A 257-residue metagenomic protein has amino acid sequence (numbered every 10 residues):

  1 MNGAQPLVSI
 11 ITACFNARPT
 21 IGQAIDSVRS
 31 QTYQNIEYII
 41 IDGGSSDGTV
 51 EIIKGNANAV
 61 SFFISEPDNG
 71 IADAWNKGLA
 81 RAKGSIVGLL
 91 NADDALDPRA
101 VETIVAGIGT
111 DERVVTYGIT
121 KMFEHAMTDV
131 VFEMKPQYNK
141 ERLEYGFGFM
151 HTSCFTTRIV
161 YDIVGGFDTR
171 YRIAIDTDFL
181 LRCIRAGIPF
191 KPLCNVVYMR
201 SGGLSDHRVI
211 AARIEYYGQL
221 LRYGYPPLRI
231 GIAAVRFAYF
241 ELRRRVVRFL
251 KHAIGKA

Functional and structural regions predicted by a protein language model:
M1-S27: N-proximal low-complexity "stem/linker" segments adjacent to membrane-targeting elements
P19-G22, D47-G55, A95, R99: Acidic helix N-cap motif at the loop->helix transition within catalytic regions of sugar-transfer enzymes
D26-N35: Short, acidic, metal-binding catalytic loop of nucleotide-sugar glycosyltransferases
Q34, D42-E51: A conserved acidic beta->alpha catalytic loop
S65-A82: Glycine-rich, basic loop-to-helix element that forms the pyrophosphate-binding segment of sugar-nucleotide handling
V87: Short aromatic/hydrophobic "clamp" motif used to bind/position activated sugar donors
A95, R99-V130: Conserved donor NDP-sugar-binding/catalytic core segment of glycosyltransferases
F132-Q219: Conserved nucleotide-sugar donor-binding catalytic segment
